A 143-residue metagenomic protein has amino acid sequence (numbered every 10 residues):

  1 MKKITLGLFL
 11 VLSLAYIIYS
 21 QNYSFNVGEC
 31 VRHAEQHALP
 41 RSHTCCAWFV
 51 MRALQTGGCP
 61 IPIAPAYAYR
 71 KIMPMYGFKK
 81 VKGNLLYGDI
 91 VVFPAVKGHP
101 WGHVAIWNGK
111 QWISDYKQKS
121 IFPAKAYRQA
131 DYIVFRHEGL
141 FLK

Functional and structural regions predicted by a protein language model:
I4-S13: Sec-dependent N-terminal signal peptides
T5, I18-Y19, V134: Residues marking helix boundaries in flexible regions
L14-A64: N-terminal capping segments
S24-F25, V31-A38, W101-K143: Aromatic- and glycine-rich peptidoglycan recognition patches
P60-K125: ...with weaker cross-activation on analogous glycine-rich loops/strands in unrelated enzymes
